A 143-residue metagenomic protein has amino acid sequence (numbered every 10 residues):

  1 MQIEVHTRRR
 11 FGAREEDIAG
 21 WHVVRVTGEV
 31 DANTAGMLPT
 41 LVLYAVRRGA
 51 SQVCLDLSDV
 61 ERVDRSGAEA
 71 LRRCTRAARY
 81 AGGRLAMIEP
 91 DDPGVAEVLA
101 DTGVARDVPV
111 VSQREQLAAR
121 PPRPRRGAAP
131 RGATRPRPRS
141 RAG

Functional and structural regions predicted by a protein language model:
M1-R62, S66-G143: STAS-like cytosolic regulatory interaction modules
